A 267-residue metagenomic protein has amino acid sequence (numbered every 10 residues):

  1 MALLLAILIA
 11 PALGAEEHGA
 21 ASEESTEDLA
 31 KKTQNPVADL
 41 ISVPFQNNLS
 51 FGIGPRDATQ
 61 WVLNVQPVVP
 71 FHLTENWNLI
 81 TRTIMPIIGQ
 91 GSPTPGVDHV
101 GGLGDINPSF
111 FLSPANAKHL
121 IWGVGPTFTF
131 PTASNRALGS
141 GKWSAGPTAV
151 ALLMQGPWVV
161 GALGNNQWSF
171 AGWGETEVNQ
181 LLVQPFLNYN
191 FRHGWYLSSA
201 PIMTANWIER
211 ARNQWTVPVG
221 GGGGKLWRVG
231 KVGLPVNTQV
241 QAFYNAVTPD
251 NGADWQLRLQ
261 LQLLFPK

Functional and structural regions predicted by a protein language model:
M1-P11: Bacterial N-terminal signal peptides
A15-K267: Transmembrane beta-barrel domains of Gram-negative outer membranes and organellar outer membranes
